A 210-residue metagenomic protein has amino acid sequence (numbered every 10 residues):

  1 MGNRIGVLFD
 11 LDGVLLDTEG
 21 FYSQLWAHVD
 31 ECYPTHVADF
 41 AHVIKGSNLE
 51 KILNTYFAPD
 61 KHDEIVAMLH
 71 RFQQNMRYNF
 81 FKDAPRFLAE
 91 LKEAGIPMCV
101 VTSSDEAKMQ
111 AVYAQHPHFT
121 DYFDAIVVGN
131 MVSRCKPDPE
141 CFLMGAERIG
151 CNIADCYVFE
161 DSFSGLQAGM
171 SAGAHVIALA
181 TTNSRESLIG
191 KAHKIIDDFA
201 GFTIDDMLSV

Functional and structural regions predicted by a protein language model:
M1-I5, A89, D105-V210: Asp-based, Mg2+/Mn2+-dependent phosphohydrolase catalytic module
G2-A94: N-terminal helical cap/lid subdomain that shapes the substrate entry/recognition surface in HAD-like hydrolases
V14, T102-S104: Conserved phosphate-coupling serine/threonine residues in phosphotransfer and NTP-handling enzymes
